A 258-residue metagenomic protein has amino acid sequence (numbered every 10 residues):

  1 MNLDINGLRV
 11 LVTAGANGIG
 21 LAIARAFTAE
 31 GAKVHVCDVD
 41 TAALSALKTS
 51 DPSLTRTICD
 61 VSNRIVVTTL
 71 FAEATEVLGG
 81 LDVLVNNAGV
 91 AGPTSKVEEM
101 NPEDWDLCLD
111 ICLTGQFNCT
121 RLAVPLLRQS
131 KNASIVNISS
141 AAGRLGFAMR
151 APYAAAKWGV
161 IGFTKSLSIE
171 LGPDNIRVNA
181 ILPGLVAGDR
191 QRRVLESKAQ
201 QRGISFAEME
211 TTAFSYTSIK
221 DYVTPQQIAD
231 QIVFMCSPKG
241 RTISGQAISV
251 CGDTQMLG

Functional and structural regions predicted by a protein language model:
L3-H35: Canonical Rossmann dinucleotide-binding motif of NAD(H)/NADP(H)-dependent dehydrogenases/reductases, specifically
T41, T57-L70, P102: The beta1-alpha1 cofactor-binding region of Rossmann-like NAD(H)/NADP(H)-dependent oxidoreductases
A91-T94, L145, D221, V233 (+1 more regions): Short C-terminal tail/terminal secondary-structure segment of NAD(P)H-dependent dehydrogenase/reductase domains
S95-V97, N101-L109, A213: Substrate-binding pocket helix/loop in short-chain dehydrogenase/reductase
T120, A156, T164: Active-site helix of classical SDR
S140: Residue(s) in the substrate-gating loop at a strand-loop-helix junction that position the organic substrate next
G172, R177, I243-G245: Short, small/polar-rich loop/turn modules that mediate ligand/substrate recognition or access, typified
